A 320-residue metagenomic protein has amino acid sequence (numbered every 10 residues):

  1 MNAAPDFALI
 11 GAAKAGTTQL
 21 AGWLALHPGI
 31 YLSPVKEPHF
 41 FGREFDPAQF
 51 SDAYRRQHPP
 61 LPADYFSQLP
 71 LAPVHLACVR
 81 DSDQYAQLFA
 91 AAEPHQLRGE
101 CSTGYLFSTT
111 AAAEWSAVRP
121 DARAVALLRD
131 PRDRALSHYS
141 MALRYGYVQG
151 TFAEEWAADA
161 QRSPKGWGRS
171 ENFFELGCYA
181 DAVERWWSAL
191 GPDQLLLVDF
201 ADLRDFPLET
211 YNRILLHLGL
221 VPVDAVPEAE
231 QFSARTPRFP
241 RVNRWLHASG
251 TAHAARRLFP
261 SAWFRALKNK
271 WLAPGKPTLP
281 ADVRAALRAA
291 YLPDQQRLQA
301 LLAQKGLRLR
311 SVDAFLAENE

Functional and structural regions predicted by a protein language model:
M1-Q96, E100-S102, V118, A122 (+1 more regions): PAPS-dependent sulfotransferase catalytic core
G16-T17, Y85, G99, W115 (+7 more regions): Generic structural signal for small/hydrophobic residues in well-ordered secondary structure, especially within
Q19, W23, Q84, E114 (+5 more regions): Alpha-helical elements of Rossmann-like donor-binding domains used by nucleotide-donor carbohydrate transfer enzymes
V35-K36, E184-A289, R308-E320: The conserved 3'-phosphoadenosine-5'-phosphosulfate
P70-P73, R98-T103, Q161-E175, S233 (+1 more regions): Surface-exposed cleft-lining segments at the edges of enzyme active sites
A77-A92, G146-P227: PAPS-dependent sulfotransferase catalytic domain
C101, S137-H138, A142-A157, E171 (+5 more regions): Membrane-interface amphipathic segments in extracytoplasmic regions
F107-V125: ATP-dependent NMP and nucleoside kinases share a basic, alpha-helical "lid"
